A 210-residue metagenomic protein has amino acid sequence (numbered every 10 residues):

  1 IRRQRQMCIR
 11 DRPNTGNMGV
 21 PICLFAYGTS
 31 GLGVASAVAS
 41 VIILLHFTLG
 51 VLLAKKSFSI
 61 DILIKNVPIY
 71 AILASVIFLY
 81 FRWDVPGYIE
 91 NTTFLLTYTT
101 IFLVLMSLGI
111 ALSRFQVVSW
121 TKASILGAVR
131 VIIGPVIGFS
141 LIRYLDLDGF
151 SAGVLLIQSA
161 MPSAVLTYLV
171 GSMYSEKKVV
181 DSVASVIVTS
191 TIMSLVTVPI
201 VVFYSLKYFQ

Functional and structural regions predicted by a protein language model:
I1-I9: Single conserved hydrophobic/aromatic residue that forms the stacking wall/gate of nucleotide- or nucleobase-binding
R3, T29-S30, L45-G149, T191 (+2 more regions): Structural signature of multi-pass alpha-helical membrane transport proteins
Q6-M7, L32-S36, A123, S182-V183: Alpha-helical transmembrane segments and their helix-entry boundary regions
R10-N14, A39-S40, G127-I132, L155-P162 (+1 more regions): Transmembrane helix-bundle signature of multi-pass membrane transporters/permeases
P13-F25, I43-T48, P162-V165, V196: Mid-bilayer segments of alpha-helical transmembrane spans in multi-pass integral membrane proteins that mediate
N17-Y27, L32, S36, I142 (+2 more regions): Generic transmembrane alpha-helix signature in multi-pass membrane proteins, especially transporters/channels
P21, S59, A123, L155-L156 (+1 more regions): A generic hydrophobic-helix recognition signal that picks specific residues within alpha-helical hydrophobic
T48, G149-Q210: C-terminal transmembrane helix pair
